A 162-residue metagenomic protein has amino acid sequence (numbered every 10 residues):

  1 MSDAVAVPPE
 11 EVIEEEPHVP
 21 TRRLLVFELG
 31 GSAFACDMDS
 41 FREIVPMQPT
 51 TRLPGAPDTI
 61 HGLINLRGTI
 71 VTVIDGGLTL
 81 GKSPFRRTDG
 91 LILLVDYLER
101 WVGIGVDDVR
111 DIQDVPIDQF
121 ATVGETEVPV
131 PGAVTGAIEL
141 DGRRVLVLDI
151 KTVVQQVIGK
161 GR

Functional and structural regions predicted by a protein language model:
M1-R162: An acidic, low-aromatic, low-complexity terminal/linker signal
